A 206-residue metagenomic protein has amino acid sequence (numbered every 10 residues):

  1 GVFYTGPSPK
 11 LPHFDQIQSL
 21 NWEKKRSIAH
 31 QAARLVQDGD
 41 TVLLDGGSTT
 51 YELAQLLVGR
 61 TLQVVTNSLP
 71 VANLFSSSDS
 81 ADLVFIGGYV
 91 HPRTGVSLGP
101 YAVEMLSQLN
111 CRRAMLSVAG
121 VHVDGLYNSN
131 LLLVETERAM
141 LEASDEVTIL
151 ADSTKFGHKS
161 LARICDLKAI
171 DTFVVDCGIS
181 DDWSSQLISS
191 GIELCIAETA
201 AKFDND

Functional and structural regions predicted by a protein language model:
G1-L43, A54-G59, Q63, L69 (+2 more regions): HTH-adjacent hinge/linker in prokaryotic transcriptional regulators
G46-S48: Glycine-rich N-terminal segment of FAD-binding domains in flavoprotein oxidoreductases, spanning the beta-loop-helix
Y51: Glycine-rich SAM-binding Motif I of class I
P70-D206: Conserved phosphate- and dinucleotide-binding cores of soluble alpha/beta proteins, encompassing both enzyme active
